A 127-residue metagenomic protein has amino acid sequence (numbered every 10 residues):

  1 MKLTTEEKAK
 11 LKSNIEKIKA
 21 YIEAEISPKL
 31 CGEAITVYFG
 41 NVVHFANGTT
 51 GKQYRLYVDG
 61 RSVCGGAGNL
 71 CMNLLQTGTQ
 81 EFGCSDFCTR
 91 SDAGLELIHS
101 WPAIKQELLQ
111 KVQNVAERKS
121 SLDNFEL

Functional and structural regions predicted by a protein language model:
M1-A9, C88-L95: Charged, low-complexity surface segments at secondary-structure and domain boundaries
K2-N47: Negatively charged, low-complexity tracts enriched in Asp/Glu with abundant Ser/Thr
K10, R55, Q110, K119-S120: Short linear motifs centered on Gly/Pro in flexible linkers and helix caps
I15, K19-I22, I26, W101 (+2 more regions): Long amphipathic alpha-helices with heptad-repeat character, especially coiled-coil-forming segments used
A34-Q106, Q110: Acidic, low-complexity, intrinsically disordered interaction modules
D123-L127: Non-Sec secretion/translocation targeting segments of pathogen effectors
